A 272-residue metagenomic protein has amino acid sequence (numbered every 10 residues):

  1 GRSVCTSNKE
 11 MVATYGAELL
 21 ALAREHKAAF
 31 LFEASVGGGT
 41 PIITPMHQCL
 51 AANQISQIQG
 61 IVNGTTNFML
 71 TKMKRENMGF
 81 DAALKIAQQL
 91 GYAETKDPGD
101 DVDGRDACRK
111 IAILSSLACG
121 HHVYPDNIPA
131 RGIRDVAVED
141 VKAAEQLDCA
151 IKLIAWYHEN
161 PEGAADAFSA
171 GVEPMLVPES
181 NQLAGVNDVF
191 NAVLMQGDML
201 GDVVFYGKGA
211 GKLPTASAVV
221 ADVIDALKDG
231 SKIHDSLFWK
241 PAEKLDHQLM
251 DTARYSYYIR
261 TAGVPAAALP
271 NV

Functional and structural regions predicted by a protein language model:
S3-V4: A short hydrophobic/small-residue beta-strand
S7-Q48: Rossmann-fold NAD(P)-binding glycine/threonine-rich loop
I42-I55, T66-M78, R109-V123, D222: Oxidoreductase and adenylate-handling cofactor-binding alpha/beta cores
I55-T66, I133: NAD(P)-dependent dehydrogenases' Rossmann-like dinucleotide-binding region
A82-G185, F190-A192, G211: Substrate-binding/catalytic subdomain of NAD(P)-dependent oxidoreductase enzymes
I133, G201-V203, G207-L213: Glycine-rich phosphate/pyrophosphate-binding beta-alpha loops
V219: Short basic (Lys/Arg) and small-residue
V223-V272: A conserved regulatory-domain signal marking ACT and ACT-like small-molecule sensing domains and adjacent regulatory
